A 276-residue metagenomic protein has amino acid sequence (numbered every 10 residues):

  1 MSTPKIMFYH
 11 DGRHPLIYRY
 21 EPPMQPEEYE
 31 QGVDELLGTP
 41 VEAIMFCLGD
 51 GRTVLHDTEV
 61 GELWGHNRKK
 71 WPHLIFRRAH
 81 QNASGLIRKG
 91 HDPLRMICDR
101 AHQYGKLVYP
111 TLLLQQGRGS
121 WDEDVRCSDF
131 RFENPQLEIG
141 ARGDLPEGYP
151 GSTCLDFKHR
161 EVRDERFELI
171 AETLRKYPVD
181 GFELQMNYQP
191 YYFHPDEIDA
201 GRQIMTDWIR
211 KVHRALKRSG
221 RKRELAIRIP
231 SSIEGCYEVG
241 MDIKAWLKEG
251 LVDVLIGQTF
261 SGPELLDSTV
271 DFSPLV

Functional and structural regions predicted by a protein language model:
S2-E27, N67-D99, Q103-Y104, P110-E172 (+1 more regions): Active-site-adjacent "subsite" loops/lids of carbohydrate-active enzymes
T3-Y9, A43-M45, G105-T111, S152 (+3 more regions): Structural preference for beta-strand elements that scaffold enzyme active sites
G12-L16, D50-T53, L114-R118, Y188-Y191 (+2 more regions): Solvent-exposed loop/turn segments at secondary-structure junctions within structured extracellular/periplasmic domains
R19-Y20, L55-V60, L113, G119-V125 (+2 more regions): Short, solvent-exposed loop/turn and secondary-structure capping segments
E27-E59, E172-F182, L251-G257: Catalytic domains of carbohydrate-active enzymes, especially glycoside hydrolases
V33-D34, L94-C98, I243, T269-S273: Short amphipathic alpha-helical segments and helix-helix/interface helices
V41-I87, Y191-P195, G257, L266-F272: Aromatic-lined carbohydrate-binding/catalytic grooves of carbohydrate-active enzymes
E161-V276: Active-site neighborhood of glycoside hydrolase catalytic domains
